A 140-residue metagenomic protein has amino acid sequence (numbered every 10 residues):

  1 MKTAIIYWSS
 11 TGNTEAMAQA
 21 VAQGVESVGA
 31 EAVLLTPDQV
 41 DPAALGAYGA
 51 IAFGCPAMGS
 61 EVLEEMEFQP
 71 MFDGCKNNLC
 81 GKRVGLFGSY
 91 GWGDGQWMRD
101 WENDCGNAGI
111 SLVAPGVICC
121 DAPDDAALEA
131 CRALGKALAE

Functional and structural regions predicted by a protein language model:
K2-T3, N13-A16, A20-E140: FMN-binding flavodoxin-like domain, especially the glycine-rich phosphate-binding loop
Y7-T11: Aromatic-flanked redox-active Cys/Sec active sites in thiol-based oxidoreductases, especially the WC-centered
